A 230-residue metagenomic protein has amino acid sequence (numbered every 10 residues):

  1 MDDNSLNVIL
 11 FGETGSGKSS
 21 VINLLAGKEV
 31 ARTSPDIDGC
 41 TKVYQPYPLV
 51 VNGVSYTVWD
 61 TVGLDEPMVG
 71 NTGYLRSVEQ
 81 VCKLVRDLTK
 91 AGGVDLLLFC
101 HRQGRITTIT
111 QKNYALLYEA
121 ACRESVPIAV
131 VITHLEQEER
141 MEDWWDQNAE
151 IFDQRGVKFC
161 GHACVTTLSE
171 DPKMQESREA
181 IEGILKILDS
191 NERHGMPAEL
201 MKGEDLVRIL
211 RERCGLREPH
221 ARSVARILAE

Functional and structural regions predicted by a protein language model:
M1-E230: Conserved GTPase G-domain substructure that encodes guanine base recognition and part of the catalytic core, centered
